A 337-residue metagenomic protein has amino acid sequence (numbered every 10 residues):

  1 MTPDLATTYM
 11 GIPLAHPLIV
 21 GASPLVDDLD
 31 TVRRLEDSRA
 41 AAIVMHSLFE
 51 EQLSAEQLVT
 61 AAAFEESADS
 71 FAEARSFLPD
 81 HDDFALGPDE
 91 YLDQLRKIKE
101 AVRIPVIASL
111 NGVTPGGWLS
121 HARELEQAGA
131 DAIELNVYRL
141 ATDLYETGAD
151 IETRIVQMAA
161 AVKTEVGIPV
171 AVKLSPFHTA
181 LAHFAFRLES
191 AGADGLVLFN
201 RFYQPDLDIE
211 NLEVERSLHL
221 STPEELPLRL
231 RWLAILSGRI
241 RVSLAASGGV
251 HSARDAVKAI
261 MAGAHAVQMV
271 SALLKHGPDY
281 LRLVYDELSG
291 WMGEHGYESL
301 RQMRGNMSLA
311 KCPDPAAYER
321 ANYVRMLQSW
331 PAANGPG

Functional and structural regions predicted by a protein language model:
M1-I19, E90-K99, P331: N-terminal amphipathic alpha-helix/helix-capping segment at the start of soluble metabolic enzymes
V20-G21, A108: A structural motif
A22-V26: Glycine-rich phosphate/pyrophosphate-binding beta-alpha loops
L29-F71, L86-I107, N111-A246, H251-V267 (+1 more regions): Alpha/beta enzyme core
E73-D82: Short glycine/proline- and acidic residue-enriched helix-loop micro-motifs that form flexible lids or anion-recognition
F84, G249, G293-G296: A structural signal for short, well-ordered beta-strand elements
V257-S289: A compact, surface-exposed functional segment
H276-G296, L300-G337: C-terminal extensions of enzymes
